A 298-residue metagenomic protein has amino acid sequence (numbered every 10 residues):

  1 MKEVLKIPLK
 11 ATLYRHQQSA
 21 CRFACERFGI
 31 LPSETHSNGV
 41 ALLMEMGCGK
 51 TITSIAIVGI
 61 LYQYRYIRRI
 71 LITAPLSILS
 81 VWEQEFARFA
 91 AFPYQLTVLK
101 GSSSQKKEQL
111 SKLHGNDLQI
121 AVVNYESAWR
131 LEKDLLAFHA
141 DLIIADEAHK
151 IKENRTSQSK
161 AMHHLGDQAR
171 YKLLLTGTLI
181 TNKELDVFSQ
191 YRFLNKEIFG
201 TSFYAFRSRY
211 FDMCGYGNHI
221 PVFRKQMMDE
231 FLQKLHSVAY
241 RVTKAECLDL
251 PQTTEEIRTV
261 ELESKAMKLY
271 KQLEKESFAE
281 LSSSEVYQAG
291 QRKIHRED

Functional and structural regions predicted by a protein language model:
M1-L43: Conserved pre-motif I regulatory segment
R22-G29, T51-Y66, A161-H163, L194: Walker A/P-loop NTP-binding motif
A41, E45, A148, R155 (+2 more regions): Interdomain linker/hinge connecting the two RecA-like lobes of the SF2 helicase core
A41, G49-A56, T73-S77, L185: Phosphate-binding Walker
Y66-R88, T181-D186: Conserved Walker A/P-loop ATP-binding site and its immediately adjacent core in helicase/helicase-like ATPase domains
I78-S102, L194-E197: Conserved helix-turn-beta segment of the N-terminal RecA-like "Helicase ATP-binding" lobe in SF1/SF2 helicases
R88, N116, L142, K150 (+1 more regions): Conserved P-loop NTPase motor "coupling/switch" region that bridges the ATPase
S103-A140, E153: Conserved helix/coil segment N-terminal to the catalytic DExD/H
